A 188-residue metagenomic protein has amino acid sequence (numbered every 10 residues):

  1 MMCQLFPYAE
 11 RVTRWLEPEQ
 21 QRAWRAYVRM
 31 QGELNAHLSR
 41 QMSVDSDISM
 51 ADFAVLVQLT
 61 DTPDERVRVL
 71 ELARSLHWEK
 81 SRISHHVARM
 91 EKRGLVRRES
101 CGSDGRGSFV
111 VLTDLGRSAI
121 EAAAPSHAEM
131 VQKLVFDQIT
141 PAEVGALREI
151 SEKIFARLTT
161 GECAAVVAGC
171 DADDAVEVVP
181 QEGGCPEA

Functional and structural regions predicted by a protein language model:
M1-S46, R93, V176-A188: N-terminal leader segment of winged-helix/HTH proteins
C3-R11, A88-A146: Charged, amphipathic alpha-helical coiled-coil/dimerization segments
R25, V57, E121, R148: A cross-family signal for key residues in well-ordered alpha-helices that form functional helical elements
A36-E79, V166: N-terminal helix-turn-helix DNA-binding core of bacterial DNA-binding proteins
V69, V87-A88: Short, hydrophobic-biased segments on the C-terminal half of alpha helices that form "recognition helices"
A122-A188: Terminal interaction helix/tail motif
